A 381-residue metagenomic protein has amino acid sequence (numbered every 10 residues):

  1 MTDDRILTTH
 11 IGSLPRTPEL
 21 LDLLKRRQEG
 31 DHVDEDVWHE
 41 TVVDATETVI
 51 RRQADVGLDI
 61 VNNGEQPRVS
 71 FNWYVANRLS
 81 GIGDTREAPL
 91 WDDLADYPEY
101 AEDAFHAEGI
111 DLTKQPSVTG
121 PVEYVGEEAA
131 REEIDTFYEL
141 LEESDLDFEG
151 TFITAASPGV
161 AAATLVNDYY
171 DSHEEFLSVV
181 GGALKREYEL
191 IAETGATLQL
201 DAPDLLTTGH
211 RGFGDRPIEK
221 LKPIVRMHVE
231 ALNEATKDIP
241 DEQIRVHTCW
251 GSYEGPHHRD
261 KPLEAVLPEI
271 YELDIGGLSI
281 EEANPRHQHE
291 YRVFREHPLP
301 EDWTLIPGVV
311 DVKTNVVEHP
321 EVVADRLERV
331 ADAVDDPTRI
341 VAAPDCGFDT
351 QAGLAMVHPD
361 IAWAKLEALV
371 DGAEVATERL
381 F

Functional and structural regions predicted by a protein language model:
M1-F381: Domain-level signal for soluble alpha/beta catalytic cores
